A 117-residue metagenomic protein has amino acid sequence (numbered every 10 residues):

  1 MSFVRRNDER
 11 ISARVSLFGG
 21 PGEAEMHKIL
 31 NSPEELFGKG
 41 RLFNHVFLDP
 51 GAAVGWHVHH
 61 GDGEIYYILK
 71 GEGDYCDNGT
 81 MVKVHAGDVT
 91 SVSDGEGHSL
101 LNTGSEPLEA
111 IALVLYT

Functional and structural regions predicted by a protein language model:
M1-G40: A short, N-terminal "cap"/entry segment at the start of jelly-roll beta-barrel domains of the cupin/DSBH fold
K28-S32, N44-H60, D94: Conserved short histidine dyad/triad with adjacent acidic residue
H45, S91, E106-T117: A short hydrophobic beta-strand segment most commonly corresponding to one strand of the jelly-roll/cupin
G61-G63, Y67-G73: Glycine- and acidic-residue-biased ligand/ion/polar-headgroup-sensing regions
E72-D74, G97, P107: Structural motif
G79-D94: Short acidic-glycine-tyrosine-enriched beta hairpin
L100-T103: Asparagine-centered strand-capping/turn motif at beta-strand->loop junctions
